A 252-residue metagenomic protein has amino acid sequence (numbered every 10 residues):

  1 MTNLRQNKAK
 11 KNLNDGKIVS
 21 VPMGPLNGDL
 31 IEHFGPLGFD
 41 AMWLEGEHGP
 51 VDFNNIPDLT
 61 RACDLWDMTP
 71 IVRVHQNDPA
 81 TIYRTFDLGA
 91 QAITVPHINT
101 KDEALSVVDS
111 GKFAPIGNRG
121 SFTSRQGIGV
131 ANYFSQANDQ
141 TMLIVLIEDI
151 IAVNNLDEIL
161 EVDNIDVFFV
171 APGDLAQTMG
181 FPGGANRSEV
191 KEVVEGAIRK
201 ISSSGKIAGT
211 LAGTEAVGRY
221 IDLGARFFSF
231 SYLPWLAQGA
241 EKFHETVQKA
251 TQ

Functional and structural regions predicted by a protein language model:
M1-M23, V130-D139, E195-S203, Q252: N-terminal amphipathic alpha-helix/helix-capping segment at the start of soluble metabolic enzymes
M1-P70, V74-N77, L143, N164-I165: Conserved N-terminal beta1-alpha1 strand-loop-helix module at the mouth
V19-M23, M42-L44, P70-V74, I93-V95 (+4 more regions): Hydrophobic faces of well-ordered beta-strands that scaffold small-molecule active sites in alpha/beta enzyme cores
M23-L37, Q76-R84, I150-V162, A212-G218: Short, acidic/polar
L59, C63, K101-G117, L233-Q252: C-terminal helical cap(s) of enzyme catalytic domains, especially alpha/beta-barrels
A80, F86, A90-D163, V167 (+2 more regions): Conserved anion-binding
G218-W235: Short, electropositive alpha-helical surface patch
